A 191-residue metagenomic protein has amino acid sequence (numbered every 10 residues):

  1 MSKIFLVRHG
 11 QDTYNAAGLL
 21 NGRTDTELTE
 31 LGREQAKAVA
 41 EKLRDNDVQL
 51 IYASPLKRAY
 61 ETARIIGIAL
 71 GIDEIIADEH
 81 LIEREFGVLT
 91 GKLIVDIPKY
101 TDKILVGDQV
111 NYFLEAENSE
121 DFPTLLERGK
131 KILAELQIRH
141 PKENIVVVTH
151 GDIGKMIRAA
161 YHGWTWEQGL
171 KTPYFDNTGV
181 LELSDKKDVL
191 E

Functional and structural regions predicted by a protein language model:
M1-F5, L50: Extreme N-terminal starter segment of soluble prokaryotic enzymes
I4, E143-G151: Generic beta-sheet signal
H9, L114, H150: Histidine-centered divalent metal-coordination motifs
Q11-E61, E117-G129: Loop-to-helix element that buttresses phosphate recognition and phosphoryl-transfer chemistry
V39-L105: Phosphate-coordination/substrate-recognition cap region in phosphate-metabolizing enzymes
D45-D47, L136-E143: Glycine-rich phosphate-binding loop signature in dinucleotide/nucleotide-binding domains
K103-T124: Short glycine/proline- and acidic residue-enriched helix-loop micro-motifs that form flexible lids or anion-recognition
H162-L190: Domain-level recognition of soluble alpha/beta enzyme cores, biased toward histidine phosphatases/phosphomutases
